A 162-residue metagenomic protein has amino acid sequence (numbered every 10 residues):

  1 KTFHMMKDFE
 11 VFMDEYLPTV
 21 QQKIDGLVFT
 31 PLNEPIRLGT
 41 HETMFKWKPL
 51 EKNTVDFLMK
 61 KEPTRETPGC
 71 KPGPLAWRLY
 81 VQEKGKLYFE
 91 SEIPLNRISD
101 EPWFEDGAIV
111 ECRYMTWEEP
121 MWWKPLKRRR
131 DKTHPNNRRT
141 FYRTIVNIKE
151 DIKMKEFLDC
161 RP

Functional and structural regions predicted by a protein language model:
K1-P162: Nucleic-acid 5′ end/cap handling module spanning
